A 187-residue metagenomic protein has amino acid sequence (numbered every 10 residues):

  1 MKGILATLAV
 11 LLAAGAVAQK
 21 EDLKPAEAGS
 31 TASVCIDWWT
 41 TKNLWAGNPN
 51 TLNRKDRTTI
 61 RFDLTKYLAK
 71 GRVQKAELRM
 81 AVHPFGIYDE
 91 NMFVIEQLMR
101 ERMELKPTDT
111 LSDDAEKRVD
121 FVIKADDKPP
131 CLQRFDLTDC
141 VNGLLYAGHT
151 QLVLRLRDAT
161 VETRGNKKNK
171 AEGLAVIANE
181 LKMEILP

Functional and structural regions predicted by a protein language model:
K2-T7: Sec-dependent signal peptide recognition, specifically the positively charged N-region followed immediately by
A9-V17: Hydrophobic h-region of N-terminal signal peptides that target proteins for export in Gram-negative bacteria
A18-P25: Cleaved targeting-peptide boundary
V34, W39-N48, R54, T65 (+1 more regions): Proprotein-processing/basic-patch segments
L52-L68, Q133-F135: Short beta-strands within extracellular/lumenal beta-sheet-rich domains
F62, R72-F85: A short beta-strand element within beta-rich, extracytoplasmic domains of secreted/secretory-pathway proteins
K66, M80-P84, D139, P187: Beta-strand elements of well-folded, non-transmembrane domains
F85-T150: Beta-strand-rich interaction/scaffold domains
